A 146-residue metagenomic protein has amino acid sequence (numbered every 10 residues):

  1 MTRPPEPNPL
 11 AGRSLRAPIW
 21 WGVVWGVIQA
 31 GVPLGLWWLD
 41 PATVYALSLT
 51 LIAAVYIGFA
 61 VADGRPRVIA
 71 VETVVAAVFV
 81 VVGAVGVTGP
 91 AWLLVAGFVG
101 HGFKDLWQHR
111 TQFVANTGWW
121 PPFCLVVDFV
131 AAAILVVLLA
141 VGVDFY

Functional and structural regions predicted by a protein language model:
E6-P9, A54-R67, F103-V114: C-terminal ends of transmembrane helices
N8-V24: N-terminal membrane topogenic signal
G22-W37, L51, V80, L135-L138: Membrane-embedded alpha-helical segments in integral membrane proteins
G31-D40, I57-D63, F79-T88: Hydrophobic alpha-helical transmembrane segments
G35-T50, G89-V99: Structural signature of hydrophobic alpha-helical transmembrane segments
R67-V78, G118-L125: Cytoplasmic-side transmembrane-helix entry/capping segments in multi-pass membrane proteins
W107-V127: Interfacial loop-to-transmembrane junctions
I134-Y146: Juxtamembrane boundary at the C-terminal end of a transmembrane helix
